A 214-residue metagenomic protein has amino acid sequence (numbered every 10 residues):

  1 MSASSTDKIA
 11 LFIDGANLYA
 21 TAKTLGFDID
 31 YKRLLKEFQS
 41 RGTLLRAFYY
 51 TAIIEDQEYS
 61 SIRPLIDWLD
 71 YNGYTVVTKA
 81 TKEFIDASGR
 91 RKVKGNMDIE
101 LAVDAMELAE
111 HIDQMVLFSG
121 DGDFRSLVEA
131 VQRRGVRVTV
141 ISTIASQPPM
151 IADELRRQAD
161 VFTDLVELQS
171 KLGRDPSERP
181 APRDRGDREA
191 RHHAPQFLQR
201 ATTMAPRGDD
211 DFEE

Functional and structural regions predicted by a protein language model:
M1-E214: Terminal and domain-boundary accessory regions
